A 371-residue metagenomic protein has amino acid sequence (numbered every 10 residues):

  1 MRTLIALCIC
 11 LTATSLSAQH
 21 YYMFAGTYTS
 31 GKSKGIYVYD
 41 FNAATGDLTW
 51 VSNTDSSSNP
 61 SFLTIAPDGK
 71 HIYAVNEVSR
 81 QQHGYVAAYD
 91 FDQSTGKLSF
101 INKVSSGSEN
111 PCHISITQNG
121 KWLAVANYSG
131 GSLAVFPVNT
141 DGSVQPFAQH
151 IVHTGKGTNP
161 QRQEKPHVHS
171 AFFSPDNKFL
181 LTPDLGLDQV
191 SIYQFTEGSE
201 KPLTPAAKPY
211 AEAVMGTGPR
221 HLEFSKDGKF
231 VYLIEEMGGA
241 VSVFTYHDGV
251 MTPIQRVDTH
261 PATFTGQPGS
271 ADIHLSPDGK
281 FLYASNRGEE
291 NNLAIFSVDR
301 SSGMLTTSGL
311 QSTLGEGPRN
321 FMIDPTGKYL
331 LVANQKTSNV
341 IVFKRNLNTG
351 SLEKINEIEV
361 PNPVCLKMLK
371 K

Functional and structural regions predicted by a protein language model:
M1-Y21: Bacterial Sec-dependent N-terminal signal peptides
T29-K32, E77-Q82, S129-S132, L187-Q189 (+3 more regions): Short glycine/acidic-enriched loop and turn motifs that connect beta-strands
K32, S57-D68, G107-Q118, W122 (+5 more regions): Beta-rich, blade/repeat-based domains predominating in secreted/periplasmic proteins but also intracellular
Y39-G46, Y89-G96, F136-Q145, Y193-P202 (+3 more regions): Short loop/turn segments immediately following beta-strands, especially the blade-tip and inter-blade linker loops
T49-D55, S99-V104, G155-Q161, A206-E212 (+3 more regions): A short beta-strand motif characteristic of beta-propeller blades
W50-G120: Blade-loop segments of beta-propeller domains
G269-V332: Loop/turn-rich, solvent-exposed surfaces of beta-rich toroidal or solenoidal domains
